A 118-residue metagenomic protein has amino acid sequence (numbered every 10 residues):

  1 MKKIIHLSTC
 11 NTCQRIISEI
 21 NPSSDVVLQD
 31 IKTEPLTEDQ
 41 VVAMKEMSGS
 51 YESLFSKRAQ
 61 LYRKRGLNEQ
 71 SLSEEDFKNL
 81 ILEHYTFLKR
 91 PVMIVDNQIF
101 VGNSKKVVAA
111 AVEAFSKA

Functional and structural regions predicted by a protein language model:
M1-P22, V27-I31: Local sequence-structure signature of Cys/Sec-based thiol-disulfide redox active-site neighborhoods
E34-A118: Thiol/selenol-based redox catalytic cores and closely related redox-interacting motifs
